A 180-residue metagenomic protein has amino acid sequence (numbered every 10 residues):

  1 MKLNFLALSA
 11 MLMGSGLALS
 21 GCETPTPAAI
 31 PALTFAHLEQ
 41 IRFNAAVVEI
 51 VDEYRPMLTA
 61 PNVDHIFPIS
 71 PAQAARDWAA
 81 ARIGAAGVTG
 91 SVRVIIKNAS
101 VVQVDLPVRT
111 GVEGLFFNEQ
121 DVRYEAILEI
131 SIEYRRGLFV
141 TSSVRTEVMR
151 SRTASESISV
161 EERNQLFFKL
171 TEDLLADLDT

Functional and structural regions predicted by a protein language model:
M1-C22: Sec-dependent bacterial lipoprotein signal peptides
G16-Q40: Bacterial Sec signal peptide processing site at the extreme N-terminus
F43-Q103: N-terminal segment of the mature soluble domain
D64-H65, F139-L178: Short secondary-structure boundary motifs at beta->alpha junctions and helix caps
A72-D77, L128, T171-T180: Short, hydrophobic/amphipathic alpha-helical packing segments that form internal helix faces or helix-helix interfaces
R82-G87, Y134-R136, L174, L178: Sec/Tat-exported extracytoplasmic proteins
G90-S143: Surface-exposed short loop/turn segments
